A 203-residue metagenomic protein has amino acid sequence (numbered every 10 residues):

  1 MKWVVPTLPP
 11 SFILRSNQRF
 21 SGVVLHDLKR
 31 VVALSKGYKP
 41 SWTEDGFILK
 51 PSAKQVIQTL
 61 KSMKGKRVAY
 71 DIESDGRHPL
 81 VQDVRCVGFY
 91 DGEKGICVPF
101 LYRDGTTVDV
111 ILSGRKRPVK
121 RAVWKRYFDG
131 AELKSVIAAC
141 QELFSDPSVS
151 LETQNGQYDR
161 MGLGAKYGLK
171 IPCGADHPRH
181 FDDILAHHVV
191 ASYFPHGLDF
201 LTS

Functional and structural regions predicted by a protein language model:
M1-E44: Glycine/proline-rich loop-helix segments at beta-alpha junctions forming the active-site rim of enzyme cores
T7, I72-S74: Ser/Thr-centric signal marking residues that sit in or immediately flank functional binding/regulatory motifs
L14, G76-R77: Catalytic P-loop NTPase motifs of RecA-like helicase/translocase cores
I48-Y70, R77-S203: Conserved DEDDh/DEDDy metal-dependent 3′-5′ exonuclease domain
